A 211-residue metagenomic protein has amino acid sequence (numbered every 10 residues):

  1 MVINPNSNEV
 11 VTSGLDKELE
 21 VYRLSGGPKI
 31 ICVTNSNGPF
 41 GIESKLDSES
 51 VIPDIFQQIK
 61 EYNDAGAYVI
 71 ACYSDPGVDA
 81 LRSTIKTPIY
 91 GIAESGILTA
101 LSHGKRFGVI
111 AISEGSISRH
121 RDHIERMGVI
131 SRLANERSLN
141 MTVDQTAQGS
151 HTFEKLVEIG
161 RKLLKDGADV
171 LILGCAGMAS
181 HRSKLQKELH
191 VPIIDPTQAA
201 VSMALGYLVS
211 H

Functional and structural regions predicted by a protein language model:
M1-P53, I112-G149: N-terminal glycine-rich anion-binding loop in soluble enzyme alpha/beta folds
V2, A65-C72, A168-C175: Periplasmic-binding protein-like
S44-N63, S150-I159: Glycine-rich, highly charged phosphate/nucleotide-binding loops
I59-Y62, G66-I85: Helix-enriched interaction subdomains in cytosolic or periplasmic regions, typified by TIR/SEFIR signaling/NADase cores
L81-H103, L185-A204: Short, acidic/small-residue loops that bind anionic groups at enzyme active sites
I97-K105, R119, D144-A147, S202-L208: Short, charged, surface-exposed secondary-structure boundary motifs
G174-S180, I194-H211: C-terminal and late-domain segments of enzyme folds
